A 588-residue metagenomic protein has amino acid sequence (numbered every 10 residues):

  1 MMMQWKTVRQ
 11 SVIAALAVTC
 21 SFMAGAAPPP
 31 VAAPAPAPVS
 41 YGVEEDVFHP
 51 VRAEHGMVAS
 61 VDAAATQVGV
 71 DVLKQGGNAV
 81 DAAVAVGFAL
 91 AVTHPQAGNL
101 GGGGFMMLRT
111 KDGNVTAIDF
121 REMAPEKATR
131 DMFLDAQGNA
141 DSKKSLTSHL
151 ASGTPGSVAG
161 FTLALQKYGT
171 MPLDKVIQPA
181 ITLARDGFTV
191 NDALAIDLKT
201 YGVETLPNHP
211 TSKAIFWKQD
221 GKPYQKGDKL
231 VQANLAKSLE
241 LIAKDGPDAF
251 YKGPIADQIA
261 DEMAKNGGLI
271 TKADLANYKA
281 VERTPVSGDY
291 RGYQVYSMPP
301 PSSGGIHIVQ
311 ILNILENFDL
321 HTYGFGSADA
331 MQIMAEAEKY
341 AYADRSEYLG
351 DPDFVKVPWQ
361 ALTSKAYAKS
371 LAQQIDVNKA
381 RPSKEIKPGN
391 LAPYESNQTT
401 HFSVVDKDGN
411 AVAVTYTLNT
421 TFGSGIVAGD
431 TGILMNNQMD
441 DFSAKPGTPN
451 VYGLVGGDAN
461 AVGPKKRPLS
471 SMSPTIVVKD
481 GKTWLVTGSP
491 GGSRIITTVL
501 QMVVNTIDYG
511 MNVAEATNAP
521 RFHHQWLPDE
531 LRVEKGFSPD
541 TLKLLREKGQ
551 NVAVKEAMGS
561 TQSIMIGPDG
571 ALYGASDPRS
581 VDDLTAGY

Functional and structural regions predicted by a protein language model:
M2-G25: Gram-negative bacterial Sec-dependent N-terminal signal peptides
P28-Q67, D71, A79-V80, V84-D245 (+4 more regions): Noncatalytic scaffold domains of N-terminal-nucleophile
P36, F318-L418, D430-T431, P446-G447 (+1 more regions): Internal maturation/activation junctions in enzymes
V80-V86, D174-R185, D257-A260, F325-Y342 (+1 more regions): Short, well-structured alpha-helical segments that form the helix of a local strand-helix-strand
V92-A117, L269-T271, A411-K479, Y509 (+1 more regions): Active-site rim segments in enzyme catalytic domains, especially the processed small/beta chain of N-terminal
E282, S396-T399, T421, S470-M472: Short, small/polar residue-rich loop motifs at catalytic or cofactor-binding pockets
K466, D508-E556: Extended C-terminal subregions enriched in glycine
